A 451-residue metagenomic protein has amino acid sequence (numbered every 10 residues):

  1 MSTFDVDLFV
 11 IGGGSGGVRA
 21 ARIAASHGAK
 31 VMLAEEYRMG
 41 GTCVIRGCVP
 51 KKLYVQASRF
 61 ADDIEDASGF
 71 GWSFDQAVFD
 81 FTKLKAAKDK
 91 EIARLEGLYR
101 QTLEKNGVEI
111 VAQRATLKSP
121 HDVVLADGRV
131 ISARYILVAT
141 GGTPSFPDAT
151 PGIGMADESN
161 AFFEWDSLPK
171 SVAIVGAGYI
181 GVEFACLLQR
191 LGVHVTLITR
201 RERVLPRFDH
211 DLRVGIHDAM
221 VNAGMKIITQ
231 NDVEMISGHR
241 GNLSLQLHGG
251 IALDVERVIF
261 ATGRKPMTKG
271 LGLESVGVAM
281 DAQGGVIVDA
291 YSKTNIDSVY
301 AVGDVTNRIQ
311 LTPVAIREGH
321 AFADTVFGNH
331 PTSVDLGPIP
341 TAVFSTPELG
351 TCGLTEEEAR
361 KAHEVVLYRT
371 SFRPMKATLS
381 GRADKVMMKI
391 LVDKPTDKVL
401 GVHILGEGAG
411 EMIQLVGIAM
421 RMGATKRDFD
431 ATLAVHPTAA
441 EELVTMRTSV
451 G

Functional and structural regions predicted by a protein language model:
S2-G14, L168-G178: Beta1/beta-strand and adjacent pyrophosphate-binding region of the FAD-binding site in flavoprotein oxidoreductases
T3-V6, R22-A29, A34-L168, R201-L205 (+5 more regions): Glycine-rich flavin
F9-I11, A115, V130-G141, I174-V175 (+5 more regions): Short hydrophobic core segments
I11-G16, A20-Y37, T42, V49 (+4 more regions): Flexible, glycine-rich terminal cap/loop adjacent to redox cofactors in electron-transfer oxidoreductases
E109-A112, T116-L125, L191-A290: A Rossmann-like FAD-binding core segment of flavoenzymes
I153-P169, A252-H330: FAD-site-proximal beta/loop scaffold in flavoenzymes
D166-F208, L311: Rossmann-like NAD(P)H-binding beta-loop-alpha module
